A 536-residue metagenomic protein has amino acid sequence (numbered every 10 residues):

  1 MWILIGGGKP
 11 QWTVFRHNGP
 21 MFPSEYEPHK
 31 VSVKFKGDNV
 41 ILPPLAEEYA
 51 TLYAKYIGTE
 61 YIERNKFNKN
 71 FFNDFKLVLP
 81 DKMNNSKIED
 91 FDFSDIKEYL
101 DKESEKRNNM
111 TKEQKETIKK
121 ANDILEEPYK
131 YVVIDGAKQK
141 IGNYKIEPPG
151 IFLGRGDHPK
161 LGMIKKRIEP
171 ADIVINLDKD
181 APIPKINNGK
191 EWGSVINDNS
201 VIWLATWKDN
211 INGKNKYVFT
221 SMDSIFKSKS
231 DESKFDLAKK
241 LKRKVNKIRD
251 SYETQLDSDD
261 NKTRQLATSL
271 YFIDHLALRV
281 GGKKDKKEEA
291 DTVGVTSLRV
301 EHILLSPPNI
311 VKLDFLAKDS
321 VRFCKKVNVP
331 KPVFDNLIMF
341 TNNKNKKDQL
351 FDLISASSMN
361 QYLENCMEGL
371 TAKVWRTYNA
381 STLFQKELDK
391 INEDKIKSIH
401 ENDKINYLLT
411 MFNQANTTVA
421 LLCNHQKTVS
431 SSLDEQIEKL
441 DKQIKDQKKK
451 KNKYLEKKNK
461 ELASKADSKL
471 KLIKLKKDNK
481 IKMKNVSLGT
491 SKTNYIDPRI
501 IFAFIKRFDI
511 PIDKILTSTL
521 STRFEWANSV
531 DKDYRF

Functional and structural regions predicted by a protein language model:
M1-N188, S194-S200, A205, N365 (+2 more regions): Acidic, low-complexity interaction regions
W192, K208-N210, K214-L462, A466 (+1 more regions): Extended accessory and catalytic-adjacent subdomains in large enzymes
